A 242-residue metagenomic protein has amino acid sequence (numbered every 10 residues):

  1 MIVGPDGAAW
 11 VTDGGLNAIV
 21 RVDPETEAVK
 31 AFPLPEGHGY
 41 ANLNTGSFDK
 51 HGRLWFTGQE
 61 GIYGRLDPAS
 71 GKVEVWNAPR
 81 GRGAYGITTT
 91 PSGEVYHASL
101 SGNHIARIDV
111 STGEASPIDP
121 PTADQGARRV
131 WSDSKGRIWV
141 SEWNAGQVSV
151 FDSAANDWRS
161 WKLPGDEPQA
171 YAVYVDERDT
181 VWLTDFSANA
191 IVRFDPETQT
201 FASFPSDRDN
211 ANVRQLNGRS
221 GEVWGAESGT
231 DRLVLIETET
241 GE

Functional and structural regions predicted by a protein language model:
M1-D6, G37-H51, R80-S92, T122-K135 (+3 more regions): Beta-rich, blade/repeat-based domains predominating in secreted/periplasmic proteins but also intracellular
A9-G15, L54-E60, Y96-S101, V140-N144 (+2 more regions): Conserved beta-strand positions in repeat-built beta-propeller and related beta-rich domains
W10-R65: A generic tandem-repeat structural signature
N17-R21, G61-R65, H104-R107, Q147-V150 (+2 more regions): A short loop-to-beta-strand structural motif that recurs across blades of beta-propeller domains
D23-E27, D67-G71, D109-G113, D152-N156 (+2 more regions): Short loop/turn segments that connect beta-strands within beta-propeller blades
A28-P35, K72-N77, E114-P120, D157-L163 (+2 more regions): A short beta-strand motif characteristic of beta-propeller blades
Y63, R82-A106, V110, P117-I118 (+2 more regions): Solenoidal tandem-repeat scaffolds enriched in leucines and small polar residues
D176-V223, S228-G229: Ankyrin-repeat and related helical/solenoid repeat scaffolds used for protein-protein interactions
